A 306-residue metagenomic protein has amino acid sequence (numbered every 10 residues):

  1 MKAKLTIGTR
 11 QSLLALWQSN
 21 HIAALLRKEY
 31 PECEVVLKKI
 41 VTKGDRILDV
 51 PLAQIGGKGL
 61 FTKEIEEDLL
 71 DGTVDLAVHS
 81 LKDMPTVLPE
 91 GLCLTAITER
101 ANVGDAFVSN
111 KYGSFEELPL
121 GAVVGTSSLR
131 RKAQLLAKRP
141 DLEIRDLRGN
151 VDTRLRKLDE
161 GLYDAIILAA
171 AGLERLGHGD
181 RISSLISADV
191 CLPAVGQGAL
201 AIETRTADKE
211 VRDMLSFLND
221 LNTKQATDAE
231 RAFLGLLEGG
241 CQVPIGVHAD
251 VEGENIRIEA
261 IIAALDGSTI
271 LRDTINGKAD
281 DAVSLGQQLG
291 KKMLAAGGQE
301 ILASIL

Functional and structural regions predicted by a protein language model:
K2-L48, Q54, T62, A137-L306: Small-molecule-sensing regulatory modules
T6-G8, A77, T95, G125 (+1 more regions): Short, well-ordered beta-strand segments
V50-D75: Short, structured active-site "lid" loops
E67, F115-E116, R156: Alpha-helical segments flanking ligand/cofactor-binding loops in enzyme cores
V74-V78, D164-A165: Short, Asp-centered acidic motifs that coordinate Mg2+ and/or phosphate in catalytic or ligand-binding sites
L81-K82, E90-L142: A conserved helix-loop-strand patch within extracytoplasmic ligand-binding domains of the periplasmic binding
L81-M84, A171-L173: Short glycine-rich anion-binding loops that position phosphate/pyrophosphate groups of nucleotides and phosphorylated
